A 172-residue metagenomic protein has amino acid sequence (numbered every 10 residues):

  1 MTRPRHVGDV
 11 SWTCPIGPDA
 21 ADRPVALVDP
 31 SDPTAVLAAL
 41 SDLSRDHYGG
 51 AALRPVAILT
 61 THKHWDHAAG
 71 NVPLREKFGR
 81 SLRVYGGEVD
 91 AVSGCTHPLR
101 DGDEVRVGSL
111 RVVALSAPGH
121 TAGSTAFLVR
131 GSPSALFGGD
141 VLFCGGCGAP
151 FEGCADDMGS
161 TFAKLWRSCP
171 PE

Functional and structural regions predicted by a protein language model:
R3-P4, T13-A21, V107-G108, V129-S132: Active-site beta-strand termini and strand-to-loop segments that position acidic
P4-G8, D22-V25, D32-S116: Active-site HxH/HxHxD metal-binding segment of metal-dependent hydrolases
D9-P15, E104, T125-L128, V141: Short acidic loop-to-beta-strand element that houses the catalytic metal-binding Asp/Glu of nuclease active sites
G17-P30, F137: Metallo-beta-lactamase
D22, T34, L43, R111 (+1 more regions): Metallo-beta-lactamase
